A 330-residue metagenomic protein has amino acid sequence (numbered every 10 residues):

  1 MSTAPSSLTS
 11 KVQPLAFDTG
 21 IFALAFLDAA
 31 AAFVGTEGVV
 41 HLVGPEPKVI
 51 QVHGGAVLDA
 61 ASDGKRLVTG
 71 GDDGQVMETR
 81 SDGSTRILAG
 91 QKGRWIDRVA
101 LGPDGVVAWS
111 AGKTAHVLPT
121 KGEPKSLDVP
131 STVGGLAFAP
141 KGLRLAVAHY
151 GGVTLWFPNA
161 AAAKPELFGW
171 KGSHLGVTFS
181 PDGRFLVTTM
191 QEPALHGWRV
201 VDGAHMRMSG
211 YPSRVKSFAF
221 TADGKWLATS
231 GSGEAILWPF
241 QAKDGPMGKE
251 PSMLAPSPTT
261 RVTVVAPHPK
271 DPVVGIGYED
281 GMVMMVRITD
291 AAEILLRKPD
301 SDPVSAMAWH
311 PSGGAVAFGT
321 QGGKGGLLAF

Functional and structural regions predicted by a protein language model:
M1-F330: WD40-repeat beta-propeller superdomains and closely related acidic/aromatic-rich repeat-like regions
